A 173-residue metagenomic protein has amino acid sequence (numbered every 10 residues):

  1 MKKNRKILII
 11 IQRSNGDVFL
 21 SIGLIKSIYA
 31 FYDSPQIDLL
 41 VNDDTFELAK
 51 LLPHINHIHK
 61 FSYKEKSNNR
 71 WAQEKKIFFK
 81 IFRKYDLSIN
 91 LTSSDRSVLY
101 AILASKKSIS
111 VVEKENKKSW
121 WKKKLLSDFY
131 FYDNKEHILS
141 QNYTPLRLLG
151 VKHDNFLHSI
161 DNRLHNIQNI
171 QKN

Functional and structural regions predicted by a protein language model:
M1-N173: Catalytic machinery of carbohydrate-active enzymes, primarily nucleotide-sugar-dependent glycosyltransferases
